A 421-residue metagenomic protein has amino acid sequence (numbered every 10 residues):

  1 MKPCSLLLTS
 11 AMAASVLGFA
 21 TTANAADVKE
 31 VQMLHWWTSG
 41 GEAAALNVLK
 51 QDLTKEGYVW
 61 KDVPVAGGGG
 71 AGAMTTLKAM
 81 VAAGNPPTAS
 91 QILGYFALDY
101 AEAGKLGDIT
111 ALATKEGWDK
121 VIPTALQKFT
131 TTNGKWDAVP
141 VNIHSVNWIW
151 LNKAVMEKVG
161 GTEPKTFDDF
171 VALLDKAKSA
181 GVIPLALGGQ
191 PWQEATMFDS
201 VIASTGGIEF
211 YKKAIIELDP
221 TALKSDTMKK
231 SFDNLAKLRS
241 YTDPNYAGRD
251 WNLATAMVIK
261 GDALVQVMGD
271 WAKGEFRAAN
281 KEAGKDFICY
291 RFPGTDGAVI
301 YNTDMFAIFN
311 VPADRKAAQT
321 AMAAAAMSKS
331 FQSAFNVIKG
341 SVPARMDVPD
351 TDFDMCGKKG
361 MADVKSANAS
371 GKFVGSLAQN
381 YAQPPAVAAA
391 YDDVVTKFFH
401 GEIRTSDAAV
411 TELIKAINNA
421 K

Functional and structural regions predicted by a protein language model:
A23-L98, E102-A103, K115-W118, E163 (+2 more regions): Conserved N-terminal structural module of periplasmic/extracytoplasmic solute-binding proteins
D27-K29, Q51, K55, A83 (+4 more regions): Extracytoplasmic/periplasmic substrate-recognition and gating elements
K29-E30, A82, E157, A369-K421: Conserved C-terminal helix/tail region of periplasmic/extracytoplasmic solute-binding proteins
W36, E42, D99, S200 (+1 more regions): Extracytoplasmic/periplasmic substrate-binding proteins
G94-V146, M197-D199, G284, I288 (+1 more regions): Hinge/lid segment of periplasmic solute-binding proteins
L126-Q127, F287-Y290, N336-A389, K397: Long, aromatic- and glycine/proline-rich binding clefts that accommodate carbohydrate-like moieties
W136-V141, V171-P220, A263: Extracytoplasmic/periplasmic solute-binding protein
L174-K176, I216-A247: Glycine-centered hinge/linker elements that transmit conformational signals in sensory and ligand-binding systems
